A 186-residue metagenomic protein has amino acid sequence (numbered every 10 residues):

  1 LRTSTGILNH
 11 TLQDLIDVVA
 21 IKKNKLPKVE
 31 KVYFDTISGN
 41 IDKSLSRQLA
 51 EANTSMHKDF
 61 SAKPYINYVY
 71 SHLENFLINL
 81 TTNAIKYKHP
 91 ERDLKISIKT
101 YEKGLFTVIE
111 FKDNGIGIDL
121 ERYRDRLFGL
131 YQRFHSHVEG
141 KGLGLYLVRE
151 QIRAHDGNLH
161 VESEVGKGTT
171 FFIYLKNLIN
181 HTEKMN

Functional and structural regions predicted by a protein language model:
T3-L8: Short alpha-helical segment of the dimerization/phosphotransfer core of two-component systems
K23-K28, Y65-Y68: Conserved micro-motifs of the catalytic ATP-binding
E30, A50-Y65: Conserved catalytic submotifs in the C-terminal HATPase_c
A84-K88: Short helix-loop "hinge" at the ATP-lid/N-box region of the Bergerat-fold HATPase_c
D93-L105: Short beta-strand/loop element within the Bergerat-fold HATPase_c
I118-Y131: Short conserved segment of the HATPase_c
I152-R153: Detector for a conserved hydrophobic position within an alpha-helical segment of the HATPase_c
